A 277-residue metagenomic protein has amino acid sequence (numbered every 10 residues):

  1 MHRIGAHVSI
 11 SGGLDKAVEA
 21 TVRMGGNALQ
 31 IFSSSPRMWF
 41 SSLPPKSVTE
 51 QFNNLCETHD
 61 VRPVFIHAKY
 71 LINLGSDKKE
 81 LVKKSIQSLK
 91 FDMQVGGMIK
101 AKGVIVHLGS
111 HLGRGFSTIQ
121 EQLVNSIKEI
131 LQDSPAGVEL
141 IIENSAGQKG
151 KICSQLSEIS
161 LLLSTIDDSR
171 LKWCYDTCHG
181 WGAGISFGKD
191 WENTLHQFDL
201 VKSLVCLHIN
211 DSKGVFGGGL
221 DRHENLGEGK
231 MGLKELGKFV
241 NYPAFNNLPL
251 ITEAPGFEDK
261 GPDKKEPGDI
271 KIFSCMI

Functional and structural regions predicted by a protein language model:
M1-A68, I72, S76-F91: N-terminal pre-domain/capping segments
H7-S11, F32-P36, A68-L71, G109-H111 (+4 more regions): Active-site beta-loop-alpha junctions enriched in small/polar residues
I10-K16, P36-V48, L74-G75, H111-R114 (+3 more regions): Acidic-and-aromatic substrate-binding clefts and catalytic sites of carbohydrate-active enzymes
E19-G26, P45-F65, D92-K100, I130-A136 (+3 more regions): Acidic (Asp/Glu)-rich catalytic clusters
T21, H67, S85, G96 (+5 more regions): Conserved, mostly hydrophobic/aromatic
T58, L74-K172: Active-site acidic/histidine proton-transfer and metal-coordination neighborhood in alpha/beta enzyme cores
E80-M93, F116-K128, Q155-T165, W191-D199 (+2 more regions): Short, electropositive alpha-helical surface patch
E129-E224: Acidic/histidine-rich catalytic cores of soluble enzymes
